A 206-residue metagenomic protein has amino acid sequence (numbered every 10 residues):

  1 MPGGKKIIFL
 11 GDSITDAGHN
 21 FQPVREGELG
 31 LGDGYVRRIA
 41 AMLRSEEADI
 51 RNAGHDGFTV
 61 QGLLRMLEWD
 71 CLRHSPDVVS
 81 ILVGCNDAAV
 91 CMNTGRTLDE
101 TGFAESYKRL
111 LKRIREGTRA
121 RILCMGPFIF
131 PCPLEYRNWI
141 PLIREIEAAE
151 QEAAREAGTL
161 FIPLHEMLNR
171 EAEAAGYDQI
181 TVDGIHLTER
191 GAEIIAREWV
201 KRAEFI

Functional and structural regions predicted by a protein language model:
M1-D56, Q61, M66-S75: Serine-esterase "nucleophile elbow" of acetyl-processing enzymes
F9, S13-I14, P23, A53-F58 (+3 more regions): Cell-envelope and extracellular/periplasmic
Q22-L29, N93-E100, R137-P141, I180-V182: Short glycine-enriched, charge-decorated loop/helix-capping segments at active-site entrances that position
F58-R65, R96-Y107: Glycine-rich anion/phosphate-binding loops
L72-S75, G117, I206: Glycine-rich phosphate-binding loop signature in dinucleotide/nucleotide-binding domains
L82-A88, L111-E145: Active-site segments of SGNH/GDSL-like serine hydrolases that catalyze O-acetyl group transfer/hydrolysis on lipids
D99-M125, E147-T159: Charged, glycine-enriched surface loops/patches that mediate electrostatic binding to polyanionic ligands
F128-I206: Catalytic His-Asp segment of secreted/periplasmic serine-dependent ester chemistry enzymes
